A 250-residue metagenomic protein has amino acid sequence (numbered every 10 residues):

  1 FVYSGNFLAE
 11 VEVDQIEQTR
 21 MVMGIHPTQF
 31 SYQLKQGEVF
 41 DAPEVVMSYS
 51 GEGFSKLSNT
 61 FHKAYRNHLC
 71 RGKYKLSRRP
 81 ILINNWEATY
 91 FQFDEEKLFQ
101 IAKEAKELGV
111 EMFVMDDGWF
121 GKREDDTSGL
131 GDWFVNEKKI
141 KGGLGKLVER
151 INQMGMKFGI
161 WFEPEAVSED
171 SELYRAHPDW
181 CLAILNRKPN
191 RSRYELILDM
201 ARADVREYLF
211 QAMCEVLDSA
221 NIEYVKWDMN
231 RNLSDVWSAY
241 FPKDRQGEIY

Functional and structural regions predicted by a protein language model:
F1, E17, Q29-F30, L34 (+6 more regions): Catalytic cores of glycan-processing enzymes that make or break glycosidic bonds
F1-Y65: N-terminal accessory beta-strand-rich subdomains and adjacent acidic, glycine-rich linkers that precede catalytic cores
V2-S4, S168-D170, A176, D228: Short, solvent-exposed beta-strand-terminating loops
A42, R79-N85, E111-M115, F158-F162 (+1 more regions): Hydrophobic faces of well-ordered beta-strands that scaffold small-molecule active sites in alpha/beta enzyme cores
F61-I81: Long, charged amphipathic helices and adjacent flexible linkers at domain junctions
G72-S77, G121-K122, L182-P189: Flexible hinge/switch segments at interdomain interfaces of large molecular machines
T89-R175, L182, E207-Q211: Aromatic- and glycine-enriched glycan-recognition loops and surfaces that form the carbohydrate-binding subsites
N136-M154, Y174-Y250: Active-site neighborhood of glycoside hydrolase catalytic domains
